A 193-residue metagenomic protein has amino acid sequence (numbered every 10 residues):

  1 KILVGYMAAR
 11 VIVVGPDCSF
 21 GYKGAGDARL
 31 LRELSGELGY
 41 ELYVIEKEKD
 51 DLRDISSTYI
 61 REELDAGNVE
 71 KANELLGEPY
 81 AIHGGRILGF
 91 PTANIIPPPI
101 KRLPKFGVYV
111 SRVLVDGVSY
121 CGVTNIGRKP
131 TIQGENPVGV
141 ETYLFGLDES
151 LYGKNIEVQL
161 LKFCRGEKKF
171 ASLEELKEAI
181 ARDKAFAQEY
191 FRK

Functional and structural regions predicted by a protein language model:
K1-L38: N-terminal Rossmann-like or analogous alpha/beta NTP/dinucleotide-binding catalytic cores that position adenine
P16-C18, E46, K162-C164: Short, histidine-centered active-site or binding-site loop motifs used for metal coordination, general acid-base
A25, I55-S56, E135: Short, well-ordered secondary-structure micro-motifs
L30, Y59, K71, S172-E175: An acidic, carboxylate-rich microenvironment
S35-G127: Glycine-rich, Lys/Arg-enriched anion-binding loops that position phosphate/diphosphate groups for phosphoryl
I87-K193: Phosphate/ribose-recognition catalytic cores of enzymes acting on nucleotide-derived substrates
